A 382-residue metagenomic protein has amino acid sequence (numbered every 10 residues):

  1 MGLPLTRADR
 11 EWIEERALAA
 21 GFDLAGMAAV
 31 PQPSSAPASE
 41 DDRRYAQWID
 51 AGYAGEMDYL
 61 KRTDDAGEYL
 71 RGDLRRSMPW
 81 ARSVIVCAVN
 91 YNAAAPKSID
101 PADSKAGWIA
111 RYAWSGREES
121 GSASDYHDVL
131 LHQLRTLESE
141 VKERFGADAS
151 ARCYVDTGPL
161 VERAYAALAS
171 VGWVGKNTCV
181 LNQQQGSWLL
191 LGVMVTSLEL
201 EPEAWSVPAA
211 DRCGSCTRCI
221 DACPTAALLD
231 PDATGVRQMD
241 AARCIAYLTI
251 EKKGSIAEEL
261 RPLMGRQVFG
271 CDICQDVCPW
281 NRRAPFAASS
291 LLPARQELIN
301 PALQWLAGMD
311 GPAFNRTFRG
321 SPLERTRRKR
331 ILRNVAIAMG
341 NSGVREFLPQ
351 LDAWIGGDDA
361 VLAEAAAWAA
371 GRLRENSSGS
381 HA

Functional and structural regions predicted by a protein language model:
M1-R212, G265: Auxiliary alpha/beta "docking" domains used to position bulky ligands
F22, Q32, R218-T249, K253 (+1 more regions): Iron-sulfur cluster-binding cysteine motifs and their immediate structural context in ferredoxin-like electron-transfer
Q183-V207, A241-L260, D310-N315: Short, charged low-complexity linear segments at domain edges
R295-K329, A336: Alpha-helical adaptor scaffolds
A313-T317, V344-I355, E375-A382: Amphipathic alpha-helical scaffolding segments comprising HEAT/armadillo-like alpha-solenoid repeats
P322-T326, A353-L362: Short coil turns that connect the paired helices of HEAT/ARM alpha-solenoid repeats
L332-S342, E364-E375: Structural detector for internal amphipathic alpha-helices that build alpha-solenoid repeat scaffolds
